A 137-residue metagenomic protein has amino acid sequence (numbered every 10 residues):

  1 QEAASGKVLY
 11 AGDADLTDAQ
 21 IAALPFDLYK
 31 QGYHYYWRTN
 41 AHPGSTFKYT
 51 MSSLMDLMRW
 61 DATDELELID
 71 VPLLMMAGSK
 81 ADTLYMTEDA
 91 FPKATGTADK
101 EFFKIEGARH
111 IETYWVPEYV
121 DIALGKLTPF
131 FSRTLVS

Functional and structural regions predicted by a protein language model:
Q1-V71: Alpha/beta-hydrolase
M58, A77-E88: Conserved alpha/beta-hydrolase "acid-adjacent" motif
R59-T63, L84, P117: Structural motif corresponding to alpha-helix initiation and N-cap regions
D70-G78, A90, K100-F102: Catalytic His-Asp charge-relay segment
T95-I111: Catalytic histidine neighborhood in serine/cysteine hydrolases with alpha/beta-hydrolase-type architecture
A108-I122: Catalytic histidine-centered segment of alpha/beta-hydrolase-like enzymes
K126-S137: C-terminal alpha-helix
